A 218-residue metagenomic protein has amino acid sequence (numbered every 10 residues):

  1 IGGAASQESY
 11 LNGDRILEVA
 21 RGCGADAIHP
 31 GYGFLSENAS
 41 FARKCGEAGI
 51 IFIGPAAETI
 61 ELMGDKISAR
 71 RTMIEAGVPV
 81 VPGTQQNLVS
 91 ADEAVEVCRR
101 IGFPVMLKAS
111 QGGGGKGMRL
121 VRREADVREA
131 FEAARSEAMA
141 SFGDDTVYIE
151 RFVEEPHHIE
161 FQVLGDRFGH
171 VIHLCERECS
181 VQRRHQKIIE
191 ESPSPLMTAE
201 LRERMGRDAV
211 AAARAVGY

Functional and structural regions predicted by a protein language model:
I1-Y218: N-terminal beta-alpha lobe that positions the nucleotide/phosphoryl donor in ATP/NTP-coupled carboxylate activation
